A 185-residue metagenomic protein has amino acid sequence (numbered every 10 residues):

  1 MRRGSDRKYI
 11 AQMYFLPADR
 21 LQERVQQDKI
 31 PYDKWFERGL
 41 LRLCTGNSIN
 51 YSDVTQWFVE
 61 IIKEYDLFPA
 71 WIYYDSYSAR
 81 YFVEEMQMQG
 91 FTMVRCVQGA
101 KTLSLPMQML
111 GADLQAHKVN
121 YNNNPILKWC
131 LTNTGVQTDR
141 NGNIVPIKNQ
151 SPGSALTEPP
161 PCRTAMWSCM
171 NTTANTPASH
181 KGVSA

Functional and structural regions predicted by a protein language model:
M1-Q98, Q108, Y121, P125-A185: RNase H-like, metal-dependent nuclease domains and their acidic two-metal-ion catalytic environment used
T102-G111: Short, charged, surface-exposed secondary-structure boundary motifs
